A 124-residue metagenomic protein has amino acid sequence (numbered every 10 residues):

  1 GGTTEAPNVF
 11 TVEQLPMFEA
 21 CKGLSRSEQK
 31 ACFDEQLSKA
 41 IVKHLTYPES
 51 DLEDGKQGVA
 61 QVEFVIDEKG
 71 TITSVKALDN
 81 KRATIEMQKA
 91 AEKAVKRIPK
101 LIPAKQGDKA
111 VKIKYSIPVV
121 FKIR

Functional and structural regions predicted by a protein language model:
G1-R124: Charge-biased low-complexity segments
